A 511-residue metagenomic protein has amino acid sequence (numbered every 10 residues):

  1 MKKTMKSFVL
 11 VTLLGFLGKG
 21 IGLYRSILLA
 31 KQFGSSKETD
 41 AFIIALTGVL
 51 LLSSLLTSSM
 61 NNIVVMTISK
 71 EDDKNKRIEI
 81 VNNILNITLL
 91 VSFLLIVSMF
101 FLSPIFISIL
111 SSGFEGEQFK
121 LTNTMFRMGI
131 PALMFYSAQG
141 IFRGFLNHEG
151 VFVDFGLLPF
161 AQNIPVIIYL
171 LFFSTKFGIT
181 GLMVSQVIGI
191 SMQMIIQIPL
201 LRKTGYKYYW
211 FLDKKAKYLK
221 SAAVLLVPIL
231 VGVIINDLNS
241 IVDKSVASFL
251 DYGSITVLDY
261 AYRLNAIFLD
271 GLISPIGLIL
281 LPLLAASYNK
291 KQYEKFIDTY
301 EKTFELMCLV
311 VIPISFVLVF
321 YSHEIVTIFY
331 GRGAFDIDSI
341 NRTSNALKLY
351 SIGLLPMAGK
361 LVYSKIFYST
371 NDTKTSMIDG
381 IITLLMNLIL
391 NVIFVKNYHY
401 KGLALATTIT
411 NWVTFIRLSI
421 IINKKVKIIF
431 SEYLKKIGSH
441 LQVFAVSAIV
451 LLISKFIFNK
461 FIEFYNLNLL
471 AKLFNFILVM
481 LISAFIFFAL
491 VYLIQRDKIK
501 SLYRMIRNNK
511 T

Functional and structural regions predicted by a protein language model:
M1-T4, I198-N236, E294, K424-L441: Interhelical loop/hinge segments that connect adjacent transmembrane helices in multipass membrane
S7-I27, G189, Q193, Q197-L200 (+4 more regions): Transmembrane helical elements of multi-pass membrane transporters/channels
V11-L14, P131, F142-I168, I352 (+2 more regions): Alpha-helical transmembrane segments of multi-pass membrane transporters/permeases
S58-D72, I273-Q292, I297-F304, Y363-S364: Helix-loop junctions and terminal segments of transmembrane helices in multi-pass membrane transport/translocation
I96-G116, F316-D336, I453-F461: Short membrane-interface helical motifs at transmembrane helix boundaries in multi-pass membrane transporters
E115-I141, I168, F335-Y363: Alpha-helical transmembrane segments of multi-pass membrane proteins
L158-I168, F177-K203, I382-L385, Y400-I421: Hydrophobic alpha-helical transmembrane segments
K455-T511: Membrane-proximal transmembrane or re-entrant/amphipathic helices at the cytosolic face
